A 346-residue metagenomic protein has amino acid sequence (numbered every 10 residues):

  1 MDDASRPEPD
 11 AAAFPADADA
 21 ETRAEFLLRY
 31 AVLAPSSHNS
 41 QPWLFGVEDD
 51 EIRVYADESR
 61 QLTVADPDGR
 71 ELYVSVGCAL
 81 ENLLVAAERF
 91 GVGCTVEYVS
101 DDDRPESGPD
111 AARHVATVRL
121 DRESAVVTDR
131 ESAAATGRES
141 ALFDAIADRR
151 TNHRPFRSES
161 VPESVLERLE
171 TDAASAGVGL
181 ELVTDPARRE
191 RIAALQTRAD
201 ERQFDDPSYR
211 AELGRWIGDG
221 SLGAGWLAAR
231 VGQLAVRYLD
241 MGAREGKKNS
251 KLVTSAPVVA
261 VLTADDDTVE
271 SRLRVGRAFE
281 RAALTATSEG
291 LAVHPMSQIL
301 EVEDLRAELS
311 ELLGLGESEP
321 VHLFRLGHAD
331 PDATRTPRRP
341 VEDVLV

Functional and structural regions predicted by a protein language model:
M1-V346: Acidic, surface-exposed loops and disordered segments
